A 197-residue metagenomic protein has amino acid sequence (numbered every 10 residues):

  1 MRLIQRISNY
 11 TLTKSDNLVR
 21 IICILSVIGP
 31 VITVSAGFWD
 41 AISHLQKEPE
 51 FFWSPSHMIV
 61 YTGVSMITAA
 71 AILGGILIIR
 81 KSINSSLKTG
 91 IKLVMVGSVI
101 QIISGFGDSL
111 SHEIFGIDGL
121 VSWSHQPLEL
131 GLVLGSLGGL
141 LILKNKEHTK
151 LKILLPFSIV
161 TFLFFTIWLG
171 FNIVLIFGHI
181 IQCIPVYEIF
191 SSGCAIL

Functional and structural regions predicted by a protein language model:
M1-L18: Short, Lys/Arg-rich, polar N-terminal cytosolic tail immediately upstream of the first transmembrane signal-anchor
R2, M58-G75, P127-L143, I189-L197: Hydrophobic cores of alpha-helical transmembrane segments in multi-pass inner/ER membrane proteins, independent
T13-I28, T89, K152-I153: N-terminal membrane topogenic signal
L25-I32, V60-G63, G90-Q101, G131 (+2 more regions): Hydrophobic alpha-helical transmembrane segments of polytopic
I28-H44: Alpha-helical transmembrane segments of multi-pass membrane proteins
I32-G37, V99-G107, T161-I173: Aromatic-anchored segments of alpha-helical transmembrane domains
F51, N84-M95, G107-V160, F171-Q182: Membrane-interface helix-loop-helix junctions at boundaries between adjacent transmembrane segments
S56-G97: Membrane helical hairpin/interfacial module
